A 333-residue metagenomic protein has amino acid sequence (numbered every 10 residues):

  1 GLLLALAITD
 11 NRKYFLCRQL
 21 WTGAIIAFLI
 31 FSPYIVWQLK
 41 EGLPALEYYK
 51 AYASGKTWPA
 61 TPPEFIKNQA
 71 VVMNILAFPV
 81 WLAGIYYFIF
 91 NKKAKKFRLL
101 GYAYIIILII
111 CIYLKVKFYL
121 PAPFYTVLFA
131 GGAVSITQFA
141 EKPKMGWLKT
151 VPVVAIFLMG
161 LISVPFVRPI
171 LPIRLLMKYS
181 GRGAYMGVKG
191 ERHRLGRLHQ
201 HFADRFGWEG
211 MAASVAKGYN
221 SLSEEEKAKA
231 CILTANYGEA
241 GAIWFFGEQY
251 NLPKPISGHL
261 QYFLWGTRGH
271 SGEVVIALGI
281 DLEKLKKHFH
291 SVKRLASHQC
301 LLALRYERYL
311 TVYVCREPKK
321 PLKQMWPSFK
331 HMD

Functional and structural regions predicted by a protein language model:
G1-F97, C111-L114, R168: Transmembrane-lumen/periplasm boundary regions of multi-pass, lipid-linked membrane glycan transferases
G23-I30, L76, L100-I107, V151 (+1 more regions): Hydrophobic alpha-helical transmembrane segments of polytopic
W37, E47, P121, V134 (+1 more regions): Alpha-helical elements of the RecA-like P-loop NTPase motor core of helicases
R98-W147, V151-P152: Hydrophobic/aromatic-rich transmembrane helices and adjacent perimembrane loops
P123, A235-Y237, L278-D281: Structural motif
F139-S180: Signature aromatic-anchored transmembrane alpha helix within multi-pass, membrane-resident enzymes that catalyze glycan
V164-P169, I173, K178-F263: Short periplasmic/luminal acceptor-recognition loop of GT-C membrane glycosyltransferases, typified by
G210, S214-S223, P253-D333: Aromatic/acidic, Gly/Pro-rich catalytic loop(s) in extracytoplasmic/lumenal soluble domains of multi-pass membrane
